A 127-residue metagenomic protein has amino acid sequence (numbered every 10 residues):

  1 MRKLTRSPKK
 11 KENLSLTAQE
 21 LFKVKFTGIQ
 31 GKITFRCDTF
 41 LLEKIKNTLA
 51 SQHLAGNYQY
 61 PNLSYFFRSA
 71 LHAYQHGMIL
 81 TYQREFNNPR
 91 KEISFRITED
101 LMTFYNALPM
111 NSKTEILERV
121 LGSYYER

Functional and structural regions predicted by a protein language model:
M1-P89, R96-R127: A detector of short terminal or domain-flanking linear segments
